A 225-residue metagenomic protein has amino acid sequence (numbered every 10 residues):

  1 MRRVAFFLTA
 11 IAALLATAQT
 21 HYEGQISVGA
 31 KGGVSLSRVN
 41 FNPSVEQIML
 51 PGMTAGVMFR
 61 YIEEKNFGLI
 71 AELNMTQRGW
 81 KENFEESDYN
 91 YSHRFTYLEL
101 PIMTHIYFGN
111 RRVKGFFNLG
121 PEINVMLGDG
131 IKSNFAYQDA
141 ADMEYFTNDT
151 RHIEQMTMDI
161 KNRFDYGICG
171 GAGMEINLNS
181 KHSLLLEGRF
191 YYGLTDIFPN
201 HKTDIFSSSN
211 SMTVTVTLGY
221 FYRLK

Functional and structural regions predicted by a protein language model:
M1-S27, L218-L224: Bacterial Sec-dependent N-terminal signal peptides
Q19-M58, K161, K225: Short glycine/proline- and aromatic-enriched beta-strand/turn motifs that initiate or cap beta-hairpins
Y22, I26, R60-A141, L178-S180 (+1 more regions): Gram-negative (and chloroplast) outer-membrane scaffold detector with strong preference for beta-barrel transmembrane
G24-I26, Q47-M53, R94-L100, V113 (+2 more regions): Residues that define the transmembrane beta-barrel architecture of outer-membrane proteins
G33-N40, G79-E86, Y145-E154, T195-N200: Flexible, solvent-exposed coil segments and beta strand-coil junctions, predominantly the extracellular/periplasmic
N40-V45, E85-Y91, Q155-I160, K202-S208: Extracellular loop and loop/strand-boundary signature of outer-membrane beta-barrel proteins
M103, E154-T157, G171: Short structured motifs
D165, G170, I176-K225: Predominantly the C-terminal beta-signal and adjacent terminal strand-loop region of outer-membrane beta-barrel
